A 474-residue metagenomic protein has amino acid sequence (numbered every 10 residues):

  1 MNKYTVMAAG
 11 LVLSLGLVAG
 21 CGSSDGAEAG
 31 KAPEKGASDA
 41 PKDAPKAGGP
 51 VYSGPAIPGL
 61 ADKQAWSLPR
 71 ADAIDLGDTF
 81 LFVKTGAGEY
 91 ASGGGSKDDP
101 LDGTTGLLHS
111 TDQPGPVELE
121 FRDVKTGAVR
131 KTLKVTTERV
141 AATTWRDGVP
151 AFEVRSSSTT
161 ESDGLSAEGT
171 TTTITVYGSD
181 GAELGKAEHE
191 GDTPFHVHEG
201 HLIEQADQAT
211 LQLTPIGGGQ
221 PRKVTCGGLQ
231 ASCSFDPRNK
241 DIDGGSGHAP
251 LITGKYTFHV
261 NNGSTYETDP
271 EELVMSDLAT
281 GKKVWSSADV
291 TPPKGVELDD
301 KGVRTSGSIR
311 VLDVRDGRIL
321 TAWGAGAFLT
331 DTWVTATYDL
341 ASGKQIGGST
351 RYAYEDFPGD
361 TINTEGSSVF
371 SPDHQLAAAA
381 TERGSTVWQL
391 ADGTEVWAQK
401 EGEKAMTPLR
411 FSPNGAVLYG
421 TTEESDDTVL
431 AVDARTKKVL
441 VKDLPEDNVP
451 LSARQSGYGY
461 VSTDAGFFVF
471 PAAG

Functional and structural regions predicted by a protein language model:
V18-A71, F82, G474: N-terminal low-complexity, Pro/Thr-rich disordered segments that flank secretion/membrane-targeting signals
L68-D75, K134-A141, E183-F195, C226-C233 (+6 more regions): Short coil/turn segments at the loop-to-beta-strand junctions that recur within blades of beta-propeller repeat folds
I74-G77, K84-A87, D99-L101, A141-V149 (+8 more regions): Blade-terminus and WD-like Trp-Asp/Gly-His loop motifs, strongest in beta-propeller folds
L108-P116, T160-T171, E204-Q208, S264-P270 (+3 more regions): Short, solvent-exposed loop/turn segments at conserved positions within beta-propeller repeat blades
D123-E161, T172, E183-G191: Blade-loop segments of beta-propeller domains
V124-G127, G178-A182, P215-G219, D277-G281 (+4 more regions): Short loop/turn segments that connect beta-strands within beta-propeller blades
G200, D207-L213, G217-W388: Acidic, serine/threonine- and glycine-rich low-complexity intrinsically disordered segments that serve as flexible
R435-G474: Blade-level signature of beta-propeller repeat domains, shared across WD40, Kelch, NHL, RCC1 and BNR/Asp-box propellers
